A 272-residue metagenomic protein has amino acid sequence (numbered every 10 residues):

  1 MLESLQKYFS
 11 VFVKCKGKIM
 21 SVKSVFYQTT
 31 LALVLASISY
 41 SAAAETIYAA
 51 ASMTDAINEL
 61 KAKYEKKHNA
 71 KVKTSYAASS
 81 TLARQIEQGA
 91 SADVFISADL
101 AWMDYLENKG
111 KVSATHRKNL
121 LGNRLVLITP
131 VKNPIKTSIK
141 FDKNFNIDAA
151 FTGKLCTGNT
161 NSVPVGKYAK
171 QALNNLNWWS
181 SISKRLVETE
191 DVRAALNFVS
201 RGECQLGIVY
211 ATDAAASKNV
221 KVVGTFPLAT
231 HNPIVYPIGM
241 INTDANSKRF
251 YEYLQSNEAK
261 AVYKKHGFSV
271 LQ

Functional and structural regions predicted by a protein language model:
L5-Y8, C15-T30: Bacterial N-terminal signal peptides that target proteins for export
K14-C15, A36: Short, linear, compositionally biased motifs with a strong N-terminal bias
L31-S37: A short, compositionally biased domain-edge/stem linker segment
L35, E45-K67, K73-S80, R84-A90 (+2 more regions): Exported/periplasmic ABC-transporter solute-binding proteins
I38-A42: N-terminal signal peptide c-region/cleavage motif recognized by signal peptidases
